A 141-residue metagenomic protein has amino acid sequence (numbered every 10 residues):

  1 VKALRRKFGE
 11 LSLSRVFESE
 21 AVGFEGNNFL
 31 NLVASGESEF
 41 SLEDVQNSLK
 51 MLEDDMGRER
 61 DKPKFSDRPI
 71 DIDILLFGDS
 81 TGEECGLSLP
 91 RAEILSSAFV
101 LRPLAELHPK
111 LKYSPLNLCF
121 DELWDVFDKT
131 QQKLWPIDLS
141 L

Functional and structural regions predicted by a protein language model:
V1-L42: Short, surface-exposed acidic-centric catalytic microdomains
A21-F29, S38, E43-Q46, M51-L141: Flexible, gly/pro- and Lys/Arg-enriched active-site loops
